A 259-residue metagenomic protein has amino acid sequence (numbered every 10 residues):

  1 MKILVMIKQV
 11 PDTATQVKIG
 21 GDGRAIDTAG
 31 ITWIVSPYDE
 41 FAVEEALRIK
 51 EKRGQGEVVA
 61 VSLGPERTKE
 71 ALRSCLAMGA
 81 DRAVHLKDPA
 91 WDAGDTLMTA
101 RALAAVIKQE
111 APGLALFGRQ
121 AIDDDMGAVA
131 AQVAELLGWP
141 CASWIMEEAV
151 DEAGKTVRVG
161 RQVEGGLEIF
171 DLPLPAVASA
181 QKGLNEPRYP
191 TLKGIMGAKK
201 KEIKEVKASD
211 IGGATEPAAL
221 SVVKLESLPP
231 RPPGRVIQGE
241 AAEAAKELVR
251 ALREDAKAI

Functional and structural regions predicted by a protein language model:
M1-I259: N-terminal glycine-rich FAD/FM-binding segment characteristic of electron-transfer flavoproteins
